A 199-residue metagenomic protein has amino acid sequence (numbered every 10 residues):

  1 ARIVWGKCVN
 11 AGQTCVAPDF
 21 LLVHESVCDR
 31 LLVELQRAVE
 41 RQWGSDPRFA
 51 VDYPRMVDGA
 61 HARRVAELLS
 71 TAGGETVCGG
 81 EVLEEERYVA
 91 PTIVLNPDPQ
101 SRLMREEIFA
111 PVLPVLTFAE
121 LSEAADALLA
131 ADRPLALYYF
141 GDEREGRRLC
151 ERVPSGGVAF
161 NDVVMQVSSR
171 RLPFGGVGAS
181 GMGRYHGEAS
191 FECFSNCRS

Functional and structural regions predicted by a protein language model:
A1-D98, F160: ALDH superfamily catalytic-core signature
Y88-S199: Conserved C-terminal structural/oligomerization subdomain of aldehyde/semialdehyde dehydrogenase
